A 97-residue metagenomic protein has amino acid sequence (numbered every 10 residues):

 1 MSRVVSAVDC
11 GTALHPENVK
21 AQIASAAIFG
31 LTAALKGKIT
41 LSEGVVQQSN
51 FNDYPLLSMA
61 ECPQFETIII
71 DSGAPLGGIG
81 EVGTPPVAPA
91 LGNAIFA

Functional and structural regions predicted by a protein language model:
M1-A97: C-terminal catalytic domains of large/alpha subunits in multi-subunit enzymes
